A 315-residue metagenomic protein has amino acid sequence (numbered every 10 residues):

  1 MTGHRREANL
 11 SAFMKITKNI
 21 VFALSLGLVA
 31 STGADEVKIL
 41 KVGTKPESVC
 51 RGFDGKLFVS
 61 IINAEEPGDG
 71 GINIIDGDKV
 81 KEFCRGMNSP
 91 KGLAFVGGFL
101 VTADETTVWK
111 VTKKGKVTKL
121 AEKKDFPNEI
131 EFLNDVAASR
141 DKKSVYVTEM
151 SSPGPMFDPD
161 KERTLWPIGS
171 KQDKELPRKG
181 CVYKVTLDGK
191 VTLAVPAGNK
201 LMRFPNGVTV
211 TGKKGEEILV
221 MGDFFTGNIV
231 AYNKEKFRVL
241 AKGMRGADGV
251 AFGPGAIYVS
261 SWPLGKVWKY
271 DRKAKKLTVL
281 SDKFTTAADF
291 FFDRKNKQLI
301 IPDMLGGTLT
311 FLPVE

Functional and structural regions predicted by a protein language model:
E7, S11-V21: Bacterial N-terminal signal peptides that target proteins for export
A23-T32: Hydrophobic h-region of N-terminal signal peptides that target proteins for export in Gram-negative bacteria
D35-L40, K79-C84, V117-F126, K190-G198 (+2 more regions): A short beta-strand motif characteristic of beta-propeller blades
G43-D54, G68-G70, G86-E105, D125-S144 (+7 more regions): Beta-rich, blade/repeat-based domains predominating in secreted/periplasmic proteins but also intracellular
S60-I62, D104, E149, D223 (+2 more regions): Recurrent small/Gly-Pro-centered beta-turn motifs in extracellular repeat architectures
I61-P67, T148-P177: Short, conserved, GDST-rich strand-edge loop motifs in beta-rich repeat architectures
I75-K79, T112-K116, V185-K190, Y232-K236 (+2 more regions): Short loop/turn segments that connect beta-strands within beta-propeller blades
T107, K114-R140, T148-D158: Asp-box/WD-like beta-propeller blade repeats and closely related beta-sheet repeat scaffolds
